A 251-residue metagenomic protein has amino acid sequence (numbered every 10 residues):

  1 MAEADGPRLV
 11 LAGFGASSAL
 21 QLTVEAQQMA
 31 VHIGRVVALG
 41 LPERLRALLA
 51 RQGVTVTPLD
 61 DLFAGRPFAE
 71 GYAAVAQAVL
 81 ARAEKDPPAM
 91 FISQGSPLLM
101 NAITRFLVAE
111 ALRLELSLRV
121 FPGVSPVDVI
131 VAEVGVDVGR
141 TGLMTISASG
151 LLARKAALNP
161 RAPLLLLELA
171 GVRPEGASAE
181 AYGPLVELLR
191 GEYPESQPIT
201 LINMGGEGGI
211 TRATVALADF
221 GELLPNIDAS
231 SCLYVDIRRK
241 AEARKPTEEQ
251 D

Functional and structural regions predicted by a protein language model:
M1-L20, V24-F121, L223, S231-C232: Class I S-adenosyl-L-methionine
A2-A12, S117-D251: Beta-strand/loop-alpha-helix module characteristic of Rossmann-like adenine-cofactor folds
